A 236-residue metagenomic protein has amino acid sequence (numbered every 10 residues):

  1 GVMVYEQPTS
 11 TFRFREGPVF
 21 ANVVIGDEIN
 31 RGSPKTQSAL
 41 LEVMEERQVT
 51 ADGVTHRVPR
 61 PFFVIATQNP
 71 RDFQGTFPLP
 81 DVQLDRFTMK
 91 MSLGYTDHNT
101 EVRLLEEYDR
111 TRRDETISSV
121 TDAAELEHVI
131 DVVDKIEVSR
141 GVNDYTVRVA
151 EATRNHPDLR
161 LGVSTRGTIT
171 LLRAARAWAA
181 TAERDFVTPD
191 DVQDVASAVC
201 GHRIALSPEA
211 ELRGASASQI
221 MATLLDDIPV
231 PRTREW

Functional and structural regions predicted by a protein language model:
Y5-I25: Conserved alpha-helical scaffold flanking the Walker A/P-loop in AAA+ ATPase domains
E6-T9, G32-T36, M44-I136, R176-T181: Canonical AAA+ ATPase core
F14-E16, T55-H56, T76-D81, S118 (+3 more regions): Replace "in large, NTP-powered and nucleic-acid-processing enzymes" with "in large, NTP-powered factors and other
E16-P18, R57-P61, G162-G167, W236: Glycine/charge-rich, flexible interdomain linkers and switch-proximal surface loops that mediate coupling
D27-E28, A39: Walker B catalytic acidic pair
T116-L171: Conserved AAA+ ATPase small/helical "lid" subdomain
T153-W236: C-terminal engagement/docking regions of AAA+ P-loop ATPases
